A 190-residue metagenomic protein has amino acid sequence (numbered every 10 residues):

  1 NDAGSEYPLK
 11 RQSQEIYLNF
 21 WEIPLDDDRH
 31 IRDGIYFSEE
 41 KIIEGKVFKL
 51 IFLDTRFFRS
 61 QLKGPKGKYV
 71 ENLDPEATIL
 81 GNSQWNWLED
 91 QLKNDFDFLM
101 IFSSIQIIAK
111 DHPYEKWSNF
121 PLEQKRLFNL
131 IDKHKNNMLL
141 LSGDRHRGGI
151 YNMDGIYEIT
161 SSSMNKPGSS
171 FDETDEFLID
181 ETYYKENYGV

Functional and structural regions predicted by a protein language model:
N1-V190: Metal-dependent phosphoester/phosphodiester hydrolase catalytic core
